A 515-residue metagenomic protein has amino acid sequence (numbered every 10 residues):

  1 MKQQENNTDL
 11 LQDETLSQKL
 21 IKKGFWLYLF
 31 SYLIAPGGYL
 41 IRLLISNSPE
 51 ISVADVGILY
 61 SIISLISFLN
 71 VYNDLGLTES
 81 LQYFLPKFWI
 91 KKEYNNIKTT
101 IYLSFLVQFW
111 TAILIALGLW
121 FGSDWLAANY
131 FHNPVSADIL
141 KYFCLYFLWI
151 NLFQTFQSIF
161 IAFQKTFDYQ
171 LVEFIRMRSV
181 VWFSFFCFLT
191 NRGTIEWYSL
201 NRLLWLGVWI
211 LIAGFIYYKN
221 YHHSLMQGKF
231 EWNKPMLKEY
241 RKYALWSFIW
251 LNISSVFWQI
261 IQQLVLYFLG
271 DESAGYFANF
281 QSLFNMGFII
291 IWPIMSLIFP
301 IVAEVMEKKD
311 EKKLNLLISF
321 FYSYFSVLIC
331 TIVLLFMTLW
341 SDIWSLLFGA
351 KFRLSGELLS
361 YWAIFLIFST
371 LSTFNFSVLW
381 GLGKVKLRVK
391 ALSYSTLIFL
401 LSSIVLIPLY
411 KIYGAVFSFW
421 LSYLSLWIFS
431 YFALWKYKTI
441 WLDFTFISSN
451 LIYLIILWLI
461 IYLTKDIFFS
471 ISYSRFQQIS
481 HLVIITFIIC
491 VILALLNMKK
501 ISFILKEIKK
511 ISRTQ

Functional and structural regions predicted by a protein language model:
M1-E14, I461-Q515: Membrane-proximal transmembrane or re-entrant/amphipathic helices at the cytosolic face
K2-I21, I195-S199, A213-W258, I301-L316 (+2 more regions): Interhelical loop/hinge segments that connect adjacent transmembrane helices in multipass membrane
Q3, Q18-Y83, A116-W120, Y146-F147 (+2 more regions): Signature of the first transmembrane helix
K23-I45, R176, N201-Y217, N233-E304 (+2 more regions): Transmembrane helical elements of multi-pass membrane transporters/channels
I45-F68, A137-D138, I195-L200, P235-S247 (+4 more regions): Interfacial/gating helices of multi-pass transporter permease domains
K87-F105, Y276-S393: Specific pore-lining/lateral-gate transmembrane helices of multi-pass inner-membrane transport and insertion machines
L117, H132-F156, A350-N375, L379 (+3 more regions): Alpha-helical transmembrane segments of multi-pass membrane proteins
K141, V172-Y221, Y243, S393-I398 (+3 more regions): Hydrophobic alpha-helical transmembrane segments
